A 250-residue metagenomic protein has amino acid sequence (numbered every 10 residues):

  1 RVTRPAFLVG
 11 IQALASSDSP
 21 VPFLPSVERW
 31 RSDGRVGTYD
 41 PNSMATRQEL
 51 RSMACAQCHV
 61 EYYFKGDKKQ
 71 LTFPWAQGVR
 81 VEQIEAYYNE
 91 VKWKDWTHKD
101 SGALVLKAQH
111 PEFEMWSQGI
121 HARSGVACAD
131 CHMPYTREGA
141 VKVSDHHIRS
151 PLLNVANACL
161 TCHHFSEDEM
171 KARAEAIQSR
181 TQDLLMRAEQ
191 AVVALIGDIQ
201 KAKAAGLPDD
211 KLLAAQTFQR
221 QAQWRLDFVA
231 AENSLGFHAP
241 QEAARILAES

Functional and structural regions predicted by a protein language model:
V2-D130, P134-S250: Primarily the internal scaffold of c-type cytochrome electron-transfer domains, especially repeated/multiheme c-type
